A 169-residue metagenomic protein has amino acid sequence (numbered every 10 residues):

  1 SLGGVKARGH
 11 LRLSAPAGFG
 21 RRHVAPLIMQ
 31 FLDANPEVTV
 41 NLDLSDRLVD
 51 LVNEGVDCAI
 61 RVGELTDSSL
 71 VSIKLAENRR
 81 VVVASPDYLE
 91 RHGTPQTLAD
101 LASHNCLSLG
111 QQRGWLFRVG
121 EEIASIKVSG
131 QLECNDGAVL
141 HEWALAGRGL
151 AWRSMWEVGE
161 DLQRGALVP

Functional and structural regions predicted by a protein language model:
S1-V5: Alpha-helical linker/hinge and terminal dimerization helices associated with HTH transcriptional regulators
K6, T39-V40, Q96, A166: Secondary-structure boundary/capping signal
R8-V71: Central regulatory/effector-binding core of bacterial HTH transcription factors
N53, L65-P169: C-terminal regulatory
